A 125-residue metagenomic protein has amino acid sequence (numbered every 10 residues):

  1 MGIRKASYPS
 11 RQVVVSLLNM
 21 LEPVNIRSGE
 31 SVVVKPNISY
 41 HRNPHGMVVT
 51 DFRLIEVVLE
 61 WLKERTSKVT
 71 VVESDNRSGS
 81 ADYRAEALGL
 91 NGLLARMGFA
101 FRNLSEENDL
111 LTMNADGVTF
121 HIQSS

Functional and structural regions predicted by a protein language model:
M1-S125: N-terminal and secondary-structure boundary signal
